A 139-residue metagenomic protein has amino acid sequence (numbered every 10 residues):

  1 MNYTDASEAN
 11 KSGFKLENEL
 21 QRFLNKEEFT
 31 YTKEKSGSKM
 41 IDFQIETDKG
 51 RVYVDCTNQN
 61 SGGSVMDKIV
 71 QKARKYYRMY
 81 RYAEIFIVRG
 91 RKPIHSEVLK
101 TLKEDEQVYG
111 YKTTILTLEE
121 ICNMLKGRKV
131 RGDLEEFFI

Functional and structural regions predicted by a protein language model:
M1-K35: Acidic-basic catalytic patches of nuclease active cores, encompassing PD-(D/E)XK and other metal-cofactor nuclease
N25-K26, D48-G50, M79-E84: Short glycine/proline-enriched coil/turn segments at helix->beta-strand junctions
T30-T32, A83-I85, T113: Hydrophobic anchor at the start of a short beta-strand that flanks the dinucleotide cofactor-binding loop
T32, K39-F43, A73: Short secondary-structure capping micro-motifs at structural edges
K39-V54: Active-site beta-strand-loop-beta-strand hairpin of nuclease catalytic cores that positions key catalytic residues
N58-Q107: Catalytic cores of nucleic-acid endonucleases
I87-I139: Domain-level recognition of nuclease-like catalytic cores that cleave nucleotide substrates
